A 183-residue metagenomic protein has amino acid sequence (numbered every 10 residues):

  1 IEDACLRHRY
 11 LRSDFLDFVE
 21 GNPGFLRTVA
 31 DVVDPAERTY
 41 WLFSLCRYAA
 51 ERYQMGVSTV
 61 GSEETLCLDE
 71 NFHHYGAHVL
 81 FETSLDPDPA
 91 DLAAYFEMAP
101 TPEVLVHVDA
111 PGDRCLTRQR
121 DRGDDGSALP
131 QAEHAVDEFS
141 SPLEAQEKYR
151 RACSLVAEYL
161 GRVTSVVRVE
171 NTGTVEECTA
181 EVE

Functional and structural regions predicted by a protein language model:
I1-T83: ATP-dependent small-molecule kinase phosphotransfer cores that center on conserved nucleotide phosphate-binding segments
S44-E51, P87-D88, S141-A152: Soluble or luminal CAZymes and related metallo-dependent hydrolases
Q54-V57, A94-E97, V156-A157: Short, flexible, glycine/charge-rich loop motifs used to bind or transfer phosphoryl groups or to couple energy/partner
S58-S62, M98-P100, G161: Flexible, charged surface loops at secondary-structure boundaries
E64, E70-N71, D91, M98-R122: Conserved phosphate-donor/acceptor-positioning beta-strand/loop module used by diverse small-molecule
H74-A77, R114-T117, E176-C178: Short catalytic/ligand-binding loop motif for oxyanion handling, primarily in non-cytosolic enzymes, centered on
F81-Y95: Substrate-gripping "pore-loop 1 plus following alpha2 helix"
R120-E183: NTP-dependent small-molecule kinase module
